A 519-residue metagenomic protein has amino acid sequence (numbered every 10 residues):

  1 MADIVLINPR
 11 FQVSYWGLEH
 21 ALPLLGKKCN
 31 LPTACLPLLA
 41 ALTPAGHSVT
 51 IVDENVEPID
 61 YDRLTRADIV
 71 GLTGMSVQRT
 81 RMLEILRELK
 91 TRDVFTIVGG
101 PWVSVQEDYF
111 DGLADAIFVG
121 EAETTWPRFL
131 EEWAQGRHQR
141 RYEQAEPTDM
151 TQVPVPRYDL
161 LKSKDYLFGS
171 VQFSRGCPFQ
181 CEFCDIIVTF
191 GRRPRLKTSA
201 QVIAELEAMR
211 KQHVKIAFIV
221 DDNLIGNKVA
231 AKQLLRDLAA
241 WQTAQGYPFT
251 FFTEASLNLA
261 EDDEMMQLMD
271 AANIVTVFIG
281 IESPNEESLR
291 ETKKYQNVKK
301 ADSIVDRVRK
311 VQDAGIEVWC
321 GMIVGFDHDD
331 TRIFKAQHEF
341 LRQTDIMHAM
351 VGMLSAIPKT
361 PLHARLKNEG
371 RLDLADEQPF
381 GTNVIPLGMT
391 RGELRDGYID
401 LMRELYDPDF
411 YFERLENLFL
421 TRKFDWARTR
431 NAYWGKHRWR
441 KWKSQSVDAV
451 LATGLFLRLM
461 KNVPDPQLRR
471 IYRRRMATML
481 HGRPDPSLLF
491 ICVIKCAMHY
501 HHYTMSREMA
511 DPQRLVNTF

Functional and structural regions predicted by a protein language model:
A2-H213: Acidic, low-complexity intrinsically disordered segments
A2-L6, S48-I51, R63, W133 (+1 more regions): Radical SAM enzyme core and accessory elements
L6, L72, V119, I219-D221 (+2 more regions): Conserved beta-strand positions
F11-G17, Q106-D108, F179, I216 (+5 more regions): Flexible glycine/acidic-rich beta-alpha junction loops that bind and position SAM and/or redox cofactors in anaerobic
L38-L42, D237, D400: Amphipathic alpha-helical segments that form well-ordered structural scaffolds and often line/cohere around active
Y109-R128, L268-T276, H338-V351: Structural recognition of alpha->loop->beta junctions
Q139-Y142, T250, W319, M347-G352 (+1 more regions): Acidic/polar loop patches that form or flank catalytic/metal-binding clefts of enzymes that bind anionic ligands
T151-W319, V324-F326, D330-E339, L366-N368: Radical SAM [4Fe-4S] cluster-binding motif and immediate context
